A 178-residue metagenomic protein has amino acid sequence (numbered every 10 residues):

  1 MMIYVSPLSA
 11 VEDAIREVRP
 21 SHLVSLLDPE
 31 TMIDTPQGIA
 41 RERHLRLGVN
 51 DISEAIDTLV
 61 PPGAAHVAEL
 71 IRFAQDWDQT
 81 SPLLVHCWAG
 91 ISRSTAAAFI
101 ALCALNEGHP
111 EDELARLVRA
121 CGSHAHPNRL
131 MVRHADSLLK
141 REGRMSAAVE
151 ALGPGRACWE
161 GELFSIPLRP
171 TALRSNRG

Functional and structural regions predicted by a protein language model:
M1-I39: Glycine-rich, flexible N-terminal cofactor/catalytic loop recognition
H22, R41-R43, S81: A generic structural signal for short beta-strands and their flanking turns/coil linkers
I33-D51: A short, gly/pro- and small-residue-rich
L45-L83: Helix-loop module immediately N-terminal to the HCX5R catalytic loop in PTP-like cysteine phosphatase domains
V60, C87-A89, R119-A120: Non-catalytic interaction surface on structured domains
H66-L70, L83, A97-A98, L114 (+1 more regions): Amphipathic alpha-helical interface surfaces
Q75-L105: Catalytic cysteine-centered active loop of the rhodanese-like fold, especially the PTP/DSP P-loop
W77-P82, C103-G178: PTP/DSP superfamily signal
